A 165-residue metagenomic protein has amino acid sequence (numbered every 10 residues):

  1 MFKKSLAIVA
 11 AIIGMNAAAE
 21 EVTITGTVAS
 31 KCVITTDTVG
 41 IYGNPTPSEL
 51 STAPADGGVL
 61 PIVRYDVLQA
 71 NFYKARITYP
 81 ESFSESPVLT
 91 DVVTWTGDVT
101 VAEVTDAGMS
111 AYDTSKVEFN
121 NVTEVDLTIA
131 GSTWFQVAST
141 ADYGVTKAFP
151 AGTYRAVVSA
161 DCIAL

Functional and structural regions predicted by a protein language model:
M1-A19: Gram-negative bacterial Sec-dependent N-terminal signal peptides
S5-L6, R76, E118: Residue-level detector of intrinsically disordered/flexible regions characterized by low predicted structural confidence
I12, N16-A17, E81, E103-G108: N-terminal regions of proteins, emphasizing targeting and processing segments when present
A19-V92, E124-L165: N-terminal small/polar-rich segments of proteins
D91-T105: Short, surface-exposed beta-strand/strand-loop-strand elements in extracellular ectodomains
A107-I129: Extended, solvent-exposed segments with strong compositional bias
